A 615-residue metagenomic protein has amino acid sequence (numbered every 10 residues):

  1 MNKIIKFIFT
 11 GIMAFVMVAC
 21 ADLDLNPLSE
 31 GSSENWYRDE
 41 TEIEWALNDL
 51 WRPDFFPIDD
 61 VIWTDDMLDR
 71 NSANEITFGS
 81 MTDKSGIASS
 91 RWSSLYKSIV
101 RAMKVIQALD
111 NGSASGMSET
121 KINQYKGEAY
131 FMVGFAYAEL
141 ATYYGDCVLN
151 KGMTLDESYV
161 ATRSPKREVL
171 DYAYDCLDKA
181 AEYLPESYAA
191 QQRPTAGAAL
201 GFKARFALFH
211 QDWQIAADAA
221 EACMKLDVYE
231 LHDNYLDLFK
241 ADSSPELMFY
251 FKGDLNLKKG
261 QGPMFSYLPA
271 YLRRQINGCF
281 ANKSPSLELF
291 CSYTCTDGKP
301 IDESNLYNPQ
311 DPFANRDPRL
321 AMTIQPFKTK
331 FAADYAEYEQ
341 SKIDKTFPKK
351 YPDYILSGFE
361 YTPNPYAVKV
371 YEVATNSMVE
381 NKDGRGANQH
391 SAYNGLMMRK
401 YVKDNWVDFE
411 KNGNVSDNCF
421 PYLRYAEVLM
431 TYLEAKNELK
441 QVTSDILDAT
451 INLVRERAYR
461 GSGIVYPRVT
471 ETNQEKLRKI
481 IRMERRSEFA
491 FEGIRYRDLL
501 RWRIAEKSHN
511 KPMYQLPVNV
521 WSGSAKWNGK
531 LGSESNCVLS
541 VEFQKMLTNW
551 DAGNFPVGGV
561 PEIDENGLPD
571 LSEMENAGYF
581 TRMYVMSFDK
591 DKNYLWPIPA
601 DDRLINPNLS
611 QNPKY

Functional and structural regions predicted by a protein language model:
A19-C20, L95-S98, Y172-Y174, F239-L306 (+4 more regions): Long, intrinsically disordered, low-complexity segments
C20-W63, Q310-D311, L595-Y615: Membrane-proximal, proline-rich intrinsically disordered regions
D39-E40, E44-W45, D49-D54, A73-Y144 (+8 more regions): Conserved, well-structured interaction surfaces
W213, V442-S444: TPR-repeat structural position
L306-R424, K614-Y615: Flexible, polar/acidic helix-loop-strand segments at domain edges
